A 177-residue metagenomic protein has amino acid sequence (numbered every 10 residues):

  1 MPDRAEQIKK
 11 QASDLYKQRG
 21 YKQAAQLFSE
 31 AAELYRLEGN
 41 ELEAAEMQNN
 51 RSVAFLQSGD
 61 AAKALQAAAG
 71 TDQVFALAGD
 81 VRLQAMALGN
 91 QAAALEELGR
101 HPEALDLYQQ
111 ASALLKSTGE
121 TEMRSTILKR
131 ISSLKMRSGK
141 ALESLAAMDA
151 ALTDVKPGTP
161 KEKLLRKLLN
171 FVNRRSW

Functional and structural regions predicted by a protein language model:
M1-Q7, E38: TPR-adjacent "capping" and linker segments in tetratricopeptide-repeat scaffold/adaptor proteins
E6-R19, Q26-E33, L42-Q57, A68 (+3 more regions): Conserved alpha-helical positions within TPR/SEL1-like repeat arrays
S29-L34, A69-A76, Q110-L114, G119 (+1 more regions): Amphipathic alpha-helical segments of tetratricopeptide repeats
L37-E38, A45, V74: Tandem repeat protein-protein interaction scaffolds, dominated by ankyrin-repeat arrays but also generalizing to other
G39, G79, G119, K156-P160: Structural signature of alpha-solenoid helical repeat scaffolds
L105-A113, S117, S125, K129-T159: TPR/TPR-like (Sel1-like) alpha-helical repeat modules
